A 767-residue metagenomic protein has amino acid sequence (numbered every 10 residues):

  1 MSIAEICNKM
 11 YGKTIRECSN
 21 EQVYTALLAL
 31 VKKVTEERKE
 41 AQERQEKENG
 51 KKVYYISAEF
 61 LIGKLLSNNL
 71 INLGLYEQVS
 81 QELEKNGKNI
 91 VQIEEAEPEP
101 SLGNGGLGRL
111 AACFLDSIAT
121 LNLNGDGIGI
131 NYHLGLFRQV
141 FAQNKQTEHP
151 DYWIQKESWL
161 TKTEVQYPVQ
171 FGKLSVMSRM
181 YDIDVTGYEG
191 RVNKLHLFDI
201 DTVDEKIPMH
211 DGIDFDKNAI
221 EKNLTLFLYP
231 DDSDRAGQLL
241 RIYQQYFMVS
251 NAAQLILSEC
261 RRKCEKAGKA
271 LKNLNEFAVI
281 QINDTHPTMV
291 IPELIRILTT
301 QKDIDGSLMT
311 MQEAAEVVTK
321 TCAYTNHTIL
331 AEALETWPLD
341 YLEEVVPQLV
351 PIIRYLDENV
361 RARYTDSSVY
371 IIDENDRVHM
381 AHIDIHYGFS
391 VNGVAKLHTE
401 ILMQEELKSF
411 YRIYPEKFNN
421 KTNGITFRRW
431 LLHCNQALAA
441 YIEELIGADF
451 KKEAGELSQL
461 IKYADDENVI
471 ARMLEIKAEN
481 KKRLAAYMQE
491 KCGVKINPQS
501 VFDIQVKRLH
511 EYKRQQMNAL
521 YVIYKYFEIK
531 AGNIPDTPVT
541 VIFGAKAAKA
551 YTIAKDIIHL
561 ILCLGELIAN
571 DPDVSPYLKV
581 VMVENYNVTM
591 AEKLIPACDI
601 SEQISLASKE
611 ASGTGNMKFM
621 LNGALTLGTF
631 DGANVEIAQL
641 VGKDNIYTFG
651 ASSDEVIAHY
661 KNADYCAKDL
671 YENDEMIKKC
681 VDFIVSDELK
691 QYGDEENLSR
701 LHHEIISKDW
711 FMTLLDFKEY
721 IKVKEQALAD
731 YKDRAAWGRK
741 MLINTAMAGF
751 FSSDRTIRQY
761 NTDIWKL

Functional and structural regions predicted by a protein language model:
M1-L767: A conserved ligand/cofactor-binding region detector
